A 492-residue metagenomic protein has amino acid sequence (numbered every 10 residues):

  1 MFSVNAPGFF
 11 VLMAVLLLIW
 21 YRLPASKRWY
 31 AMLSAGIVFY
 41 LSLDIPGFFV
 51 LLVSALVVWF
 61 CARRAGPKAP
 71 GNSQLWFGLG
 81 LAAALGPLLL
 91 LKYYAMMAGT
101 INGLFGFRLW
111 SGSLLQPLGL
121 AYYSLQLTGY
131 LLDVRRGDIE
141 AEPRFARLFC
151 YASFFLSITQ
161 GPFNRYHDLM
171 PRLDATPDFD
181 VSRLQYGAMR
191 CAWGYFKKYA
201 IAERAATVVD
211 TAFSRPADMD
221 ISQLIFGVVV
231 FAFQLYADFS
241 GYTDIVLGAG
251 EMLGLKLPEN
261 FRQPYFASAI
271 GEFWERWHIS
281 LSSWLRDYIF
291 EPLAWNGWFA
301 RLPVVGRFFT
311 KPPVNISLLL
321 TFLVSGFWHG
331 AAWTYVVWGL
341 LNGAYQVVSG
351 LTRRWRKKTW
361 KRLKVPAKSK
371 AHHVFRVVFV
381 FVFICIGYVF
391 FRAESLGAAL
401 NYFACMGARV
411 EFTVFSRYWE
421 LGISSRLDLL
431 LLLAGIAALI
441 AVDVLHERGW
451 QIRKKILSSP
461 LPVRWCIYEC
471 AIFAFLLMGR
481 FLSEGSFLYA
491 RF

Functional and structural regions predicted by a protein language model:
M1-R491: Membrane-embedded transmembrane alpha-helical bundles that form the catalytic cores of multi-pass lipid-modifying
